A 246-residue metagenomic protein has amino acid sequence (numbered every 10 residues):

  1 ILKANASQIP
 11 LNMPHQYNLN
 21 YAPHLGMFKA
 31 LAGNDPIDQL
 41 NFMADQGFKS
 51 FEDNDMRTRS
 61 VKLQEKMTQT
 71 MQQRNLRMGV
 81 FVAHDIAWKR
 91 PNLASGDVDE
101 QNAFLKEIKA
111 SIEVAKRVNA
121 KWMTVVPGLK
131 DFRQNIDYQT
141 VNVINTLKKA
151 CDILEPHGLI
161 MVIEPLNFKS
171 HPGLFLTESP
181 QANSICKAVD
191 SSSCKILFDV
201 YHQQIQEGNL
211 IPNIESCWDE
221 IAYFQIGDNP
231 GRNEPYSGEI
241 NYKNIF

Functional and structural regions predicted by a protein language model:
I1-A120, S191, E207, D219 (+2 more regions): N-terminal pre-domain/capping segments
H15, L93-K195, I205: Active-site acidic/histidine proton-transfer and metal-coordination neighborhood in alpha/beta enzyme cores
A32-P36, L40, Q64-T68, T140 (+3 more regions): Distinct, well-ordered alpha-helical segments
S50-F51, V162-I163, L197-V200: Generic enzyme active-site microenvironment
D55, N167, H202, G231: Short, glycine/acidic-enriched loop or turn micro-motifs at the edges of active sites
K66-N75, T146-L154, N213, N244-I245: Catalytic-core regions built around general acid/base machinery
S192-Q203, I221-Q225: Aromatic- and acid-rich polysaccharide-binding/catalytic face of secreted or lumenal carbohydrate-active enzymes
D228-E234: Active-site clefts of carbohydrate-active enzymes
